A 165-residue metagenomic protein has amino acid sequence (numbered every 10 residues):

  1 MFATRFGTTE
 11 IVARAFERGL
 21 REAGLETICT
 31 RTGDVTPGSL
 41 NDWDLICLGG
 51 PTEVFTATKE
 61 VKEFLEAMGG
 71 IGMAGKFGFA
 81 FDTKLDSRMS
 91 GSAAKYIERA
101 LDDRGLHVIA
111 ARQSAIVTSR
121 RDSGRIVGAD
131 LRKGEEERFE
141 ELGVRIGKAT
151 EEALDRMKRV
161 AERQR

Functional and structural regions predicted by a protein language model:
F2-F6: Aromatic-flanked redox-active Cys/Sec active sites in thiol-based oxidoreductases, especially the WC-centered
T8-I11, A15-T30, D42-R165: FMN-binding flavodoxin-like domain, especially the glycine-rich phosphate-binding loop
D34-S39: Short acidic active-site motifs
